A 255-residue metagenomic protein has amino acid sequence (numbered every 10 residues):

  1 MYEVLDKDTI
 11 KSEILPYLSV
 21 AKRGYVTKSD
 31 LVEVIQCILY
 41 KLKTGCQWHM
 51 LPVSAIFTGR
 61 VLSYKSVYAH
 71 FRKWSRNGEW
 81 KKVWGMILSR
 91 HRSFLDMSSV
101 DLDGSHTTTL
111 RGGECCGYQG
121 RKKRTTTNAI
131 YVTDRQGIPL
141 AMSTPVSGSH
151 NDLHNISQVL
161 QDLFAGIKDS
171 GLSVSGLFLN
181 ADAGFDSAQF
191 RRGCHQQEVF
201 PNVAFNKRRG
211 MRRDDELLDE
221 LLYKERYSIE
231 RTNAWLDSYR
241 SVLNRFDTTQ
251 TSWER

Functional and structural regions predicted by a protein language model:
M1-R255: Short alpha-helical elements
